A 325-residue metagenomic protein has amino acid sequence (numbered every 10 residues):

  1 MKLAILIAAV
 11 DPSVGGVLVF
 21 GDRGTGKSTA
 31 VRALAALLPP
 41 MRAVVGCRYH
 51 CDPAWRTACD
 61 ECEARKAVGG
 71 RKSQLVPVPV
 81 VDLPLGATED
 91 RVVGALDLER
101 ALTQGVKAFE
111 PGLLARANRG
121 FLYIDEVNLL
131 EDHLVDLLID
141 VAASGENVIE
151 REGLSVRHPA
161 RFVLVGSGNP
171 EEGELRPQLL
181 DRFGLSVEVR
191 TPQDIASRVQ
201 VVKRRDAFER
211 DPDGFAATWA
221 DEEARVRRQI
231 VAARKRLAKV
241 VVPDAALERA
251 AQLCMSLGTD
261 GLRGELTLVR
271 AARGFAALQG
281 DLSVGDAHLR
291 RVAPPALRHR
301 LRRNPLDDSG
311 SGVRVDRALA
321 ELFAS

Functional and structural regions predicted by a protein language model:
M1-K2, K239-V242, L257-T259: Dynamic helix-loop-helix/coil hinge segments at AAA+ ATPase domain boundaries and subdomain interfaces
M1-T191: Conserved ASCE/P-loop NTPase catalytic core
K2-D11, T267-A277: Contiguous, well-ordered alpha-helical segments that form the cores/surfaces of helical PPI scaffolds
L3, D136, P177, D181 (+3 more regions): Non-catalytic, well-ordered alpha-helical scaffold segments
G26, A251-G264, G274-S325: C-terminal engagement/docking regions of AAA+ P-loop ATPases
L37, M41, R205-E209, P295-H299: Phosphate/oxyanion-binding loops and surfaces in catalytic or ligand/nucleic-acid-binding neighborhoods
R91-G94, L175-R234: Conserved AAA+ ATPase core "coupling" helix
V231, A245-S256: Short conserved motifs of the RecA-like P-loop NTPase core
